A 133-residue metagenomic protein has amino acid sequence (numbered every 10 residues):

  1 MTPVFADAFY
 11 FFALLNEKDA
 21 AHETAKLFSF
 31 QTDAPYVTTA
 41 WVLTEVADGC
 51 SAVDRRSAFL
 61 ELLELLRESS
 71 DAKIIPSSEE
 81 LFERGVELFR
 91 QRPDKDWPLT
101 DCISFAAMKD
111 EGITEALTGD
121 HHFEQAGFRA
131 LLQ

Functional and structural regions predicted by a protein language model:
M1, F105-A106, D110-Q133: Acidic, PIN/NYN-like endoribonuclease modules and their adjacent C-terminal/linker elements
M1-T38, S51-E64: Short, well-structured N-terminal submotif of metal-dependent ribonuclease cores
D7, D101, D120: Acidic active-site catalytic centers that drive phospho-/nucleotidyl reactions and related ester hydrolyses
A21-T24, A52-V53, D71, E80 (+1 more regions): Ribonuclease/tRNase effector modules and their secretory precursors
L66-S78, R92-D94, F123-Q133: Short acidic, glycine/proline-enriched helix-loop-strand junctions
K73-T114: Active-site neighborhoods of divalent-metal-dependent phosphate/nucleic-acid chemistry enzymes
